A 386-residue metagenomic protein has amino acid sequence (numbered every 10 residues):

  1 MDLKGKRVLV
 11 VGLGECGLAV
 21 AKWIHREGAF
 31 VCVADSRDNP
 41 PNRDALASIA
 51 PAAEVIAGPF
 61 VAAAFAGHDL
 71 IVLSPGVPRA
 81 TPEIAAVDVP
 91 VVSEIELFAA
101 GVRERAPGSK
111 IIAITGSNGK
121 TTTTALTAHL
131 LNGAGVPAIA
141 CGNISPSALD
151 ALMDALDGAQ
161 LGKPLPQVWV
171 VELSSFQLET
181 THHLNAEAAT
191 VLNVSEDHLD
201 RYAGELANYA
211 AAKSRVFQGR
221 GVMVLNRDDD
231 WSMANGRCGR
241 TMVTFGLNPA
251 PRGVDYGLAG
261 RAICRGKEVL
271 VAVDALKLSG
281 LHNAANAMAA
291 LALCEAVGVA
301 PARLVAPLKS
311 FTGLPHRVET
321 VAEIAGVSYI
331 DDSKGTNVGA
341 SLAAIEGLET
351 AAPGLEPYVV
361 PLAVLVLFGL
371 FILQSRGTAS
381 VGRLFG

Functional and structural regions predicted by a protein language model:
M1-K6, V11-A113, T127, K309 (+1 more regions): Short, basic phosphate-binding NTP loop
D2-R7, A19-E27, V273-T350: Nucleotide phosphate-binding/pyrophosphate-handling subdomain across enzymes that bind or process nucleotide phosphates
V11, A34-S36, L73-S74, R265 (+3 more regions): Thr-Gly-centered strand-to-loop micro-motif
E15, N118-T122, A284, M288: Residue-level detector of alpha-helix initiation sites
W23-R26, A63-H68, P75-R227, W231-T241: Phosphate-binding loop of NTP-binding sites
D35, I56-P59, V92-A99, C141-G142 (+4 more regions): Beta-strand->loop->alpha-helix junctions that form or flank phosphate-binding loops in nucleotide-handling enzymes
D255-V271, L314-A322: Acidic-glycine-rich active-site phosphate/pyrophosphate-binding loop
E349-G386: The structured alpha-helical core of multi-pass membrane proteins
